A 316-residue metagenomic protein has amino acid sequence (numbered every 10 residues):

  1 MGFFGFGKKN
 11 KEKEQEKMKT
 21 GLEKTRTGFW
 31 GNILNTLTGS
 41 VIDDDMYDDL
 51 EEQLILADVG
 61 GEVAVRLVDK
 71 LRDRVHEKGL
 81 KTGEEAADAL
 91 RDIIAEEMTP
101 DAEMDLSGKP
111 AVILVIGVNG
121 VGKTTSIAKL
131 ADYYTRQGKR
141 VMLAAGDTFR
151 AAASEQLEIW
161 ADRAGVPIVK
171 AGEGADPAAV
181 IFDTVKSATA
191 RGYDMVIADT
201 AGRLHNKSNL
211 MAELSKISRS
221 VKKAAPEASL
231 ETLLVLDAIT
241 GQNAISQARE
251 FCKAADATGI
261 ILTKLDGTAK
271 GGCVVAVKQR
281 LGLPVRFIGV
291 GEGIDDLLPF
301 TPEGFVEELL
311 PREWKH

Functional and structural regions predicted by a protein language model:
M1-W30: N-terminal accessory targeting/assembly segments
F3-G5, A102, L130, S246-A248 (+1 more regions): Short beta-alpha junctions and helix-cap segments that line functional grooves
K13-K17, G120, T148, L210-L214 (+1 more regions): Short acidic/polar alpha-helix capping motifs at helix-coil junctions
E14, F29, L34, L90 (+7 more regions): Short, functionally important structural connectors and interaction interfaces within domains
K19, K24-T148, A153-T189, Y193-A198: Primarily NTPase-proximal linker/entry elements flanking Walker-type ATP/GTP-binding cores
Q156, D176-R191, H205-W314: Conserved catalytic-core segment of NTP-binding enzymes
D199, K315-H316: Short hydrophobic/aromatic patches at helix-to-coil boundaries
A201-R203: Short glycine-rich anion-binding loops that position phosphate/pyrophosphate groups of nucleotides and phosphorylated
